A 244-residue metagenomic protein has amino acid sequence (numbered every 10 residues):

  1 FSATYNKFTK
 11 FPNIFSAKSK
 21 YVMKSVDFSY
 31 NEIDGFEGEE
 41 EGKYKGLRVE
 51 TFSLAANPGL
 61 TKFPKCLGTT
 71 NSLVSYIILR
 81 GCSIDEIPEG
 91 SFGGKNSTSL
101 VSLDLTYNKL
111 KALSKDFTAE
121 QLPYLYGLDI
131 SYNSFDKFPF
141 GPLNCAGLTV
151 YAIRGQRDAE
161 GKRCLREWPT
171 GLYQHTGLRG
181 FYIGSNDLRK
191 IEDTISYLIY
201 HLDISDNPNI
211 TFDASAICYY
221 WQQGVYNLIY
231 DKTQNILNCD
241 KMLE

Functional and structural regions predicted by a protein language model:
F1-A3, K24-F28, E50-L54, S75-L79 (+6 more regions): Conserved hydrophobic beta-strand positions in leucine-rich repeat
A3, G35-G38, L54, L79 (+5 more regions): Extracellular beta-strand solenoids
Y5-K10, I14, M23-F36, K43-K62 (+4 more regions): Solenoidal tandem-repeat scaffolds enriched in leucines and small polar residues
N6, N31, L54-P58, C82 (+6 more regions): Consensus "Asn ladder" position of solenoid repeat domains
F8-T9, D34, L60-T61, D85 (+6 more regions): Leucine-rich repeat
P12-K20, E37-L47, P64-N71, E89-S97 (+6 more regions): A structural signal for leucine-rich repeat
P88, Y107, Y132, P139 (+5 more regions): Active-site proximal loops enriched in glycine and acidic residues that flank catalytic Cys/His/Asp and coordinate
L148-C164, Q174-N186, Y197-E244: C-terminal capping region of solenoid repeat domains
